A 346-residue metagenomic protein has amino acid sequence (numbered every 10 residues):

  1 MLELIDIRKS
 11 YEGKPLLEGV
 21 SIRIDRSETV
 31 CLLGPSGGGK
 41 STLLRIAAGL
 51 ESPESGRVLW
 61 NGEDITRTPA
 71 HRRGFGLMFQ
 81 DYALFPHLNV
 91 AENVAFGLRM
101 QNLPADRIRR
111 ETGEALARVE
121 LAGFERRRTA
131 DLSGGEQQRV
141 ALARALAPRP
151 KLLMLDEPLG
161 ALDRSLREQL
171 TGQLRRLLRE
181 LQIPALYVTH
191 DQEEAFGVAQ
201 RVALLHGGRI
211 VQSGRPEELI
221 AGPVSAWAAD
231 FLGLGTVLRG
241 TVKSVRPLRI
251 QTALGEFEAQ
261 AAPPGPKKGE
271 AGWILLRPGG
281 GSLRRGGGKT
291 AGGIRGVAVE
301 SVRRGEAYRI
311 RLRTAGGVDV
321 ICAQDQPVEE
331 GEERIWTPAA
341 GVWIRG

Functional and structural regions predicted by a protein language model:
L33-P35: The feature captures the beta-strand-to-loop junction immediately N-terminal to the Walker
S41-L44, V140: ABC ATPase nucleotide-binding domain helices that frame the ATP-binding cleft
A48: Helix-to-loop junction immediately C-terminal to a conserved catalytic motif
G56-E63: Conserved ABC transporter NBD signature motif
G74-G76, Q80, L84-W227: ABC ATPase nucleotide-binding domains
L254-S301, Q326-G346: Glycine/charge-rich catalytic "coupling/switch" loops of P-loop NTPases
